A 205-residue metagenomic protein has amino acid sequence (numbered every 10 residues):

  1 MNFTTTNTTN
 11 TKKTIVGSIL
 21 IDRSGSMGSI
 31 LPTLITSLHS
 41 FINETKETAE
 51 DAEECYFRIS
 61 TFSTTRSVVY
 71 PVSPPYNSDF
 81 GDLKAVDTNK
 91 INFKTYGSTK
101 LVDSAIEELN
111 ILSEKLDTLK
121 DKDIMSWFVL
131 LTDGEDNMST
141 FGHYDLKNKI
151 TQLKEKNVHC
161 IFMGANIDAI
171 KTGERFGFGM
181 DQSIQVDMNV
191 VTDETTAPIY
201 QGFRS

Functional and structural regions predicted by a protein language model:
M1-S205: Acidic, low-complexity intrinsically disordered regions
